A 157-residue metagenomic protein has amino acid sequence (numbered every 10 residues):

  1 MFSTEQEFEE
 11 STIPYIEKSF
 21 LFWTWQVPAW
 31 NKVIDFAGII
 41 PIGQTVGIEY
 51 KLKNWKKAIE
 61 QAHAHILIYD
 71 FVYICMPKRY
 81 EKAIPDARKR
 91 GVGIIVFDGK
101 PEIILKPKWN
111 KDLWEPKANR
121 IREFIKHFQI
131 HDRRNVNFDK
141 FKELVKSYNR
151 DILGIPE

Functional and structural regions predicted by a protein language model:
M1-A29, I39-I40: Acidic-basic catalytic patches of nuclease active cores, encompassing PD-(D/E)XK and other metal-cofactor nuclease
T12, F36-G38, I42-N54: Conserved catalytic cores of phosphodiester-cleaving nucleases, focusing on short active-site segments
I13, A62, E81-P85: Short amphipathic alpha-helical segments and helix-helix/interface helices
F20, R90-E157: Non-catalytic C-terminal interaction segments of nucleic acid-processing enzymes
K32-I34, V92: Change "...and in nucleic-acid phosphodiester-cleaving endonucleases..." to "...and in nucleic-acid processing enzymes
I40, K51-W55, I68-P101: Nucleic-acid nuclease catalytic cores
K57-I66: Basic, amphipathic alpha-helical patches used to engage nucleic acids or provide basic targeting signals, exemplified
